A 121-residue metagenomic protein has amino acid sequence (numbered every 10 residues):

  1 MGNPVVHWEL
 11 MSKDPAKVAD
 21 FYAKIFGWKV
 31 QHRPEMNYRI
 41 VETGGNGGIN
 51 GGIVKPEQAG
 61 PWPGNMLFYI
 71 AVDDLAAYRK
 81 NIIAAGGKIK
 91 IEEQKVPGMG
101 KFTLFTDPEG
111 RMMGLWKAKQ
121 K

Functional and structural regions predicted by a protein language model:
M1-A19, G47-G48, N65-F68, K117-K121: N-terminal beta-strand motif that seeds the catalytic metal site of vicinal oxygen chelate
V5-K13, Q58-I83, K101-T106: Vicinal oxygen chelate
H7, I40, G52, E92 (+1 more regions): Conserved beta-strand positions that form and line the central face of beta-propeller blades
L10, Q31, R79, I83-K121: Vicinal oxygen chelate
Y22: Catalytic core of tubulin tyrosine ligase-like
W28-P63, M112-K117: Conserved short beta-strand elements that form part of the metal-binding/catalytic scaffold of enzyme active sites
